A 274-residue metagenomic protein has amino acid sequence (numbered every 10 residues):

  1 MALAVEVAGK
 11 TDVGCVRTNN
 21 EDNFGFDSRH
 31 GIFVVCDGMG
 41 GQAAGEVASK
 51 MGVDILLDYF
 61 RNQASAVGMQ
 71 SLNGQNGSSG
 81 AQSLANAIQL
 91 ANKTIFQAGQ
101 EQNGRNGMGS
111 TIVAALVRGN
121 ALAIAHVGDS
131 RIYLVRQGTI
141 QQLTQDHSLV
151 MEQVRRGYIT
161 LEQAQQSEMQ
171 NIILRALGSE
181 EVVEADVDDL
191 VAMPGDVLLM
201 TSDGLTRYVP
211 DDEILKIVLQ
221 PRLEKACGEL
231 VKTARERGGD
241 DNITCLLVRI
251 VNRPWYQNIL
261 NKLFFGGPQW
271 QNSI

Functional and structural regions predicted by a protein language model:
M1-I274: PP2C/PPM-type serine/threonine phosphatase catalytic domain
